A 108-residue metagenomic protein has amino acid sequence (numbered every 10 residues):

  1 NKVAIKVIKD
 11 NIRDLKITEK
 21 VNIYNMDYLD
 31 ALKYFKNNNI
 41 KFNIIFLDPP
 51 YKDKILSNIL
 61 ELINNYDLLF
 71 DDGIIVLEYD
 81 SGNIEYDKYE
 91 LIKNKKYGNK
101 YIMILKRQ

Functional and structural regions predicted by a protein language model:
N1-Q108: Class I S-adenosyl-L-methionine-dependent methyltransferase catalytic core
